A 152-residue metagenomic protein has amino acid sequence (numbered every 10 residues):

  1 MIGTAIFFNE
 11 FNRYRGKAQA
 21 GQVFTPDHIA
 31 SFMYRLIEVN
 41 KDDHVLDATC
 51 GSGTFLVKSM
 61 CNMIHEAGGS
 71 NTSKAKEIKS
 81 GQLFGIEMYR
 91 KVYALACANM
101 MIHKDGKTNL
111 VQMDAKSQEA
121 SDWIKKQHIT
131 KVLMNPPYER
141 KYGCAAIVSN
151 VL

Functional and structural regions predicted by a protein language model:
M1-R13: Long recognition/docking surfaces used for binding and targeting
G3-I6, R90, L152: N-terminal functional modules and adjacent low-complexity/disordered segments of proteins
G3-T4, A18-F24: Short coil/turn segments at secondary-structure boundaries
N12-R15, E38: Structured, charged N-terminal subsegments at the starts of enzyme catalytic cores and at intra-chain domain/subunit
R15-G16, S80: Short, functionally important structural connectors and interaction interfaces within domains
Q22-M134, E139-K141: Conserved S-adenosyl-L-methionine
Y142-L152: A mobile, often basic/glycine-rich helix-loop segment that functions as the active-site lid/recognition loop
